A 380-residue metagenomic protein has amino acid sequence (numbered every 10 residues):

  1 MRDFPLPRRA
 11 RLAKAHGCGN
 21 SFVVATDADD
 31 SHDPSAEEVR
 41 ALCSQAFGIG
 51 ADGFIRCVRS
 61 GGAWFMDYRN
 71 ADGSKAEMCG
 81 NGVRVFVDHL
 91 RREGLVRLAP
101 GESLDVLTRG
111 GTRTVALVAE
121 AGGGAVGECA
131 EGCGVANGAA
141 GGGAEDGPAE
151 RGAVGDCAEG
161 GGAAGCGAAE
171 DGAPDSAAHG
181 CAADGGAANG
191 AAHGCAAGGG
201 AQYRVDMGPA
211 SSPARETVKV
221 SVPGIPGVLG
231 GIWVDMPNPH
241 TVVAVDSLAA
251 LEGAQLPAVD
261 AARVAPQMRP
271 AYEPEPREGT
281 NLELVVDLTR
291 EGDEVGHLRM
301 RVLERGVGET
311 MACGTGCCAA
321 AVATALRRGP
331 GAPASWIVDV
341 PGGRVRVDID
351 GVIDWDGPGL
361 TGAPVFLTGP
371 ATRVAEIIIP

Functional and structural regions predicted by a protein language model:
M1-E128, G194, G199, V242-P380: A glycine-rich beta-to-alpha transition motif near the start of alpha/beta enzyme domains, typified by
F47, G124, C133, G152 (+1 more regions): Residue-level marker of intrinsically disordered, low-complexity segments enriched for small/polar residues
A125-A197: Long, intrinsically disordered low-complexity tandem-repeat segments
G200-M207: Intrinsically disordered, low-complexity regions enriched in acidic/Ser/Thr/Pro/Gln residues
S211-A214: Ligand-binding beta-strand-loop-alpha-helix segment within the catalytic cores of soluble metabolic enzymes
V218-P257: Internal active-site segments that recognize and position negatively charged phosphoryl groups and nucleotide moieties
